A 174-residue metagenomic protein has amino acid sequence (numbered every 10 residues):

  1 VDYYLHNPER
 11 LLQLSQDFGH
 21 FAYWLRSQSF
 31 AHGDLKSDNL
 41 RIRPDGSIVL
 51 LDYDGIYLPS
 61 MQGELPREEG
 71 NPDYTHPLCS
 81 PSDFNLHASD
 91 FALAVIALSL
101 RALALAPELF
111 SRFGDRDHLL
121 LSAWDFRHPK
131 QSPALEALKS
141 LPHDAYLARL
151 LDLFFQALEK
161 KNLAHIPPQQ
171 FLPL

Functional and structural regions predicted by a protein language model:
V1-L14: Conserved structural core of kinase catalytic domains
F18-R26: Short C-lobe core helix of eukaryotic-like protein kinase catalytic domains
R26-D38, I42: Catalytic-loop of the protein kinase fold
N39-L51: Conserved protein kinase catalytic/activation segment
D52-Y57: Activation of the activation-loop gatekeeper triad in protein kinase-fold domains
G63-C79: Conserved activation segment of eukaryotic-like protein kinases, specifically the C-terminal portion of the activation
L78-H87: Conserved end of the kinase activation segment
A102-L174: Helical subdomain adjoining the active site within ATP-dependent kinase catalytic cores
